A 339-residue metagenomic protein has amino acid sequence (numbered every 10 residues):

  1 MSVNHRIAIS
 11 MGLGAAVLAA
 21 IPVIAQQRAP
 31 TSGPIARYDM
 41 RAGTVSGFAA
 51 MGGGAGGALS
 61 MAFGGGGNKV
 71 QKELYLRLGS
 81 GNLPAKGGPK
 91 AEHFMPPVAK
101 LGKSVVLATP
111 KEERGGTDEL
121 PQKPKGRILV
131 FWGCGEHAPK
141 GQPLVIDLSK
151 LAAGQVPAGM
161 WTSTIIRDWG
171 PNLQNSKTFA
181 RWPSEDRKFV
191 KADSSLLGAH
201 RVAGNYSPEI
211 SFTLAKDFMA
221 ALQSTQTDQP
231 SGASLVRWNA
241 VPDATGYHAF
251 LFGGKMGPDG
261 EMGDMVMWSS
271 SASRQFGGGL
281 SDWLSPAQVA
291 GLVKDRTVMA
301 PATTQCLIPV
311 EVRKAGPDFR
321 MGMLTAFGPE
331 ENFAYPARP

Functional and structural regions predicted by a protein language model:
M1-G12: Bacterial N-terminal signal peptides that target proteins for export
S10-A20: Bacterial N-terminal signal peptides
I21-A25: Sec/Tat signal peptide C-region and signal peptidase I cleavage site
T31-P183: Solvent-exposed N-terminal domain segments of exported/luminal and surface proteins
E185-P208, P317-E331: Short, aromatic- and glycine-rich surface loops/edge beta-strands on solvent-exposed regions
S207-F218: Proline/serine/threonine-rich low-complexity linkers at boundaries of modular beta-sandwich domains
S234-D243: Conserved aromatic anchor
P242-G246, K255-P339: Hydrophilic extracytoplasmic domains
